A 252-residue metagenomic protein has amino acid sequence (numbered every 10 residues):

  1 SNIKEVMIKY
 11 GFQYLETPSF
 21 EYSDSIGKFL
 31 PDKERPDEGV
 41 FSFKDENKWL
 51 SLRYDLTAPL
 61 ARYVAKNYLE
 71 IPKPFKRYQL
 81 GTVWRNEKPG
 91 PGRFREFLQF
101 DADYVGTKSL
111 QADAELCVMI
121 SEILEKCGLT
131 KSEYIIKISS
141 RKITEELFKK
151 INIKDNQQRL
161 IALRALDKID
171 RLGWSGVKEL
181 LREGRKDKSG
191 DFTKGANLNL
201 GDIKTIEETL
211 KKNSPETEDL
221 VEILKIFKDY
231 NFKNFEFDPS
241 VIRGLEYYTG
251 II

Functional and structural regions predicted by a protein language model:
S1-A58, A114-V118, I135-K137: TRNA-binding/sensing appendages of the translation machinery
N2-Y10, E21-Y22, T57-L69, R77-T130 (+1 more regions): Positively charged, Gly/Ser-enriched RNA/tRNA-binding surfaces
T17-S25, F75-N86, Y134-T144: Short, glycine/charge-rich beta-strand/loop segments that flank catalytic centers and engage negatively charged groups
P36-N47, I151-L180: Acidic, His- and aromatic-enriched active-site or binding-groove loops in soluble protein domains that engage sugars
L52-L56, P72, K108, A112 (+4 more regions): Catalytic cores of large soluble enzymes that bind and process phosphate-bearing ligands
L116, S140-I143, A162-A165, D202 (+1 more regions): Internal, well-ordered alpha-helical segments in soluble enzyme and binding-protein domains
S121-E125, K142-K150: Hydrophobic mid-domain F-helix/FG-region of cytochrome P450s
E145-D155, E246-I251: Short glycine/threonine-rich loop-to-helix capping motif typified by GTGT followed within a few residues by an Asp-Pro
